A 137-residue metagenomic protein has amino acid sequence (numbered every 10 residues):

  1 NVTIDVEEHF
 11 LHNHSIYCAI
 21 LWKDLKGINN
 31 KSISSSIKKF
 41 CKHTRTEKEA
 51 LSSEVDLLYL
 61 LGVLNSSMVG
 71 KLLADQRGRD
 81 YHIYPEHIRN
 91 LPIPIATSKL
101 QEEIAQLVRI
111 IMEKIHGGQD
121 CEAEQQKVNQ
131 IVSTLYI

Functional and structural regions predicted by a protein language model:
N1-K99: Polybasic, glycine- and aromatic-enriched phosphate-binding surface used to engage nucleic acids
I95-I137: Non-catalytic DNA-recognition/assembly elements of restriction-modification systems
